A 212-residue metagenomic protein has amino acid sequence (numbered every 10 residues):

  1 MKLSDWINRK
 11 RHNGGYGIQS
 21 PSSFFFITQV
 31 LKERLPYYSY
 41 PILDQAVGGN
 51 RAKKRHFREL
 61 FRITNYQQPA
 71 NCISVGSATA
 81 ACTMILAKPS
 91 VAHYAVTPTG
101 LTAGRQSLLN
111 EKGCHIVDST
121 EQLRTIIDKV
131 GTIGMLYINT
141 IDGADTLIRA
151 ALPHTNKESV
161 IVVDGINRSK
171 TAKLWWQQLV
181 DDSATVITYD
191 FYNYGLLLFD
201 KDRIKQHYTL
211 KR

Functional and structural regions predicted by a protein language model:
M1-K157, N167-R212: A short alpha-helical cap/connector motif
V162-D164: Short beta-strand/loop segment that forms part of the nucleotide-sugar
